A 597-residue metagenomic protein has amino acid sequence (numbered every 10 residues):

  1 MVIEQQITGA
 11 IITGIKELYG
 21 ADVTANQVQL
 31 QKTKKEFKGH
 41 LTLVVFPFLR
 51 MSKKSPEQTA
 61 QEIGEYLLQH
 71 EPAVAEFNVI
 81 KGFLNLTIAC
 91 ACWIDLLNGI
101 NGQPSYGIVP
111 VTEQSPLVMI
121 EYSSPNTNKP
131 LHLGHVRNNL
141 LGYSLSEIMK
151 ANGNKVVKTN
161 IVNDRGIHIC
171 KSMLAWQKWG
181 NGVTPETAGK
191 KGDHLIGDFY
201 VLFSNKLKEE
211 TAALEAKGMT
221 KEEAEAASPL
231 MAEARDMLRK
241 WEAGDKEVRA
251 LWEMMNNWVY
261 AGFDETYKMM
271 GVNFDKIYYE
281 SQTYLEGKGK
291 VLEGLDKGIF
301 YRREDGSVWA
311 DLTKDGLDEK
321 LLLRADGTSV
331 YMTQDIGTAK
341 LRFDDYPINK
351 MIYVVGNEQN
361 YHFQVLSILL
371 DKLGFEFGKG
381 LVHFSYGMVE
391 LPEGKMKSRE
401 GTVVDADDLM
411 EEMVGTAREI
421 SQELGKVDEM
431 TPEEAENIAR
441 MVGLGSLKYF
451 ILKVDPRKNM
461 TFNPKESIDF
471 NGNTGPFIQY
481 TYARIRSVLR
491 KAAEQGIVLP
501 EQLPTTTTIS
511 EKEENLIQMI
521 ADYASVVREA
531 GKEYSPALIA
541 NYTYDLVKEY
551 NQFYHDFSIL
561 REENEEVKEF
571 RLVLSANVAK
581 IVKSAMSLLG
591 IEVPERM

Functional and structural regions predicted by a protein language model:
M1-I94, T112-M597: Non-catalytic interaction-recognition regions
D95-N101: Short, charged, solvent-exposed linker or helix-capping segments at domain edges/interfaces that act as flexible hinges
N101-E113: Flexible, low-complexity linker/hinge segments
